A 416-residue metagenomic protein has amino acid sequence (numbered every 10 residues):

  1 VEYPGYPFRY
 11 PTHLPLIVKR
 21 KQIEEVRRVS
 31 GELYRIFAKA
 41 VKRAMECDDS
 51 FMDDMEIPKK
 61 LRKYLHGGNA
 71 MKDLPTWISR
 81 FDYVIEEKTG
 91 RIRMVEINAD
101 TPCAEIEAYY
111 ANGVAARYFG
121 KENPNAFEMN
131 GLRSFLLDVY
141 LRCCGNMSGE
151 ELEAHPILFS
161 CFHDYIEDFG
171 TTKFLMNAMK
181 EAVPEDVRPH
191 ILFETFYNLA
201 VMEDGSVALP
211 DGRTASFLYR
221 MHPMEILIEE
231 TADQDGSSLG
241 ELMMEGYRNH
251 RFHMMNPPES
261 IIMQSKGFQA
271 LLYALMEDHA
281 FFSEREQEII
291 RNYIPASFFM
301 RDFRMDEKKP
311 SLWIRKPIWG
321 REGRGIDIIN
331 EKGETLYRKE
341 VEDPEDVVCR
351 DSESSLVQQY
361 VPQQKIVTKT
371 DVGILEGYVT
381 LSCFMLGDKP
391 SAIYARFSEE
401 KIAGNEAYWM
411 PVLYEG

Functional and structural regions predicted by a protein language model:
V1-G416: Preference for protein termini
